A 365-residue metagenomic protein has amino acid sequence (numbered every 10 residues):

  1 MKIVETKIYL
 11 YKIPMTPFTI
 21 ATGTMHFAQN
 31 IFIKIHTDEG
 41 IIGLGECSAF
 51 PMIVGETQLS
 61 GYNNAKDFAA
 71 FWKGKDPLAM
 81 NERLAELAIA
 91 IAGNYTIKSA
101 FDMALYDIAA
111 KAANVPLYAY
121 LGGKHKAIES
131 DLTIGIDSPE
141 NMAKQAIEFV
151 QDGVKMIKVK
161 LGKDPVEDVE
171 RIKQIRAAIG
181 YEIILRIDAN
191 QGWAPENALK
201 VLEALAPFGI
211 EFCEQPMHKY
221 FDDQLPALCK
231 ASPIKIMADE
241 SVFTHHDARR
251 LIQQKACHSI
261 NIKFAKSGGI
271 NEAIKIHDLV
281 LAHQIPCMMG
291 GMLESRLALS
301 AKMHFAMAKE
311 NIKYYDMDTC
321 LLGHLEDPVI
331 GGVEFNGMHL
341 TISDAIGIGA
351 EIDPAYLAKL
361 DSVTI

Functional and structural regions predicted by a protein language model:
M1-E39, L44, S48-I53, H324-E326: Structured beta-strand/loop patches that form or line metal/cofactor-binding pockets in enzymes
P14, C47-G55, T133-D137, M288-G291: Glycine-rich phosphate/pyrophosphate-binding beta-alpha loops
I33, G40, F101, N114 (+8 more regions): Conserved, mostly hydrophobic/aromatic
H36-A112: Metal- or metallocofactor-binding catalytic centers and their adjacent structured scaffolds across diverse enzyme
I89, G209, Y220-M237, V242-H339: Shared catalytic-loop signature of beta/alpha-barrel
K98, I134, K160-D164, N190-Q191 (+4 more regions): Glycine- and other small-residue-rich loops at beta-strand/loop junctions that grip anionic moieties
A119-S232: Metal-dependent enolase-superfamily TIM-barrel catalytic cores that perform enediolate-based chemistry
G323-I365: C-terminal extensions of enzymes
